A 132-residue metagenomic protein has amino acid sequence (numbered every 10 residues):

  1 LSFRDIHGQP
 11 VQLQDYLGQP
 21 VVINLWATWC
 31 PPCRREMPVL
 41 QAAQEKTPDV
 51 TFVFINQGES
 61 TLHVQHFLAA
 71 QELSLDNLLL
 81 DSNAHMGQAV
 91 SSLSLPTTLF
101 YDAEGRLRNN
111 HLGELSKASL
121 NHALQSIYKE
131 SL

Functional and structural regions predicted by a protein language model:
L1-V21: A short beta-strand-turn-helix
L17, L25-A42: Conserved redox-active cysteine motifs that mediate thiol-disulfide chemistry, especially di-cysteine Cys-X(1-2)-Cys
L17-Q19, D49, L73-L75, S92: Active-site acidic short loop of glycosyltransferases
V22-I23, F52, T98: Hydrophobic beta-strand anchors of alpha/beta hydrolase catalytic cores
L25, I55-N56, L112: Small/polar loops that bind or transfer phosphate-bearing groups
R34-Q71, S82-Q88: Structural microenvironment flanking redox-active thiols in thiol-disulfide oxidoreductases
F67-S74, L80-Y128, L132: Thiol/disulfide oxidoreductase modules built on the thioredoxin-like
